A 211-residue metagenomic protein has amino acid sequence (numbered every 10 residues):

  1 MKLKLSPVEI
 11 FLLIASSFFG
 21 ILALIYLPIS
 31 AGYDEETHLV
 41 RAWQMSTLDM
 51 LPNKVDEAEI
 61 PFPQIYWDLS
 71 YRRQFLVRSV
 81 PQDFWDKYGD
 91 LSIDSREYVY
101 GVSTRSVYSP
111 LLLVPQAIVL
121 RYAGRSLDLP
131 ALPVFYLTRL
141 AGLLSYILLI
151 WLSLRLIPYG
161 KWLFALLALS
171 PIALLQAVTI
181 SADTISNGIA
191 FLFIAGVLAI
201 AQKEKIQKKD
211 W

Functional and structural regions predicted by a protein language model:
M1-I21: Start-transfer (signal-anchor) and selected internal transmembrane alpha helices of multi-pass inner/ER membrane
I14-I21, I118, L144-L148, L169 (+1 more regions): Generic alpha-helical transmembrane segments of integral inner-membrane proteins, especially permease/transport modules
S16, G160-A177, T184-K203, D210-W211: Membrane-embedded helix bundles of polyisoprenyl
I21-E36: Helix-to-loop transition at the C-terminal end of transmembrane segments
T47-L137: Interfacial juxtamembrane loops and adjacent helix segments that form the catalytic/substrate-binding surfaces
T104, Q116-V119, P130-L144, L166 (+1 more regions): Membrane-embedded glycan-lipid processing machinery
R125-P133, W151-I172, Q207: Transmembrane-helix signature of polytopic, membrane-embedded enzymes that assemble or transfer cell-envelope glycans
